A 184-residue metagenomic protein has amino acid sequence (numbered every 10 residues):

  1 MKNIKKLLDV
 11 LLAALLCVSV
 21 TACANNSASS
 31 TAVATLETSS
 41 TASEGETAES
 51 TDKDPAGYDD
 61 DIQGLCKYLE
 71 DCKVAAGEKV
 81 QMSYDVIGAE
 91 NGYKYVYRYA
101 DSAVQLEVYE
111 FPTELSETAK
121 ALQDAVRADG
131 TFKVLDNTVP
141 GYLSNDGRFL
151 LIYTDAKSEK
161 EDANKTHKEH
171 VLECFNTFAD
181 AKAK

Functional and structural regions predicted by a protein language model:
M1-L11: Bacterial N-terminal signal peptides that target proteins for export
V18-A22: C-terminal motif of bacterial Sec signal peptides marking the signal peptidase cleavage site
A24, T31-Y93, E161-K184: N-terminal "mature-domain start" segment
N91, S102-Q105, V134-V139: Short, surface-exposed coil-to-beta transition loops
Y97-D101, S144-D146: Active-site beta-strand termini and strand-to-loop segments that position acidic
Y99-A119: A short acidic-to-branched-hydrophobic micro-motif
F111, T118-D136: Short, Gly/Ser/Thr-enriched beta-strand-loop segments that form substrate-interacting elements of hydrolase/peptidase
G130-K184: A short, solvent-exposed beta-edge/loop patch
